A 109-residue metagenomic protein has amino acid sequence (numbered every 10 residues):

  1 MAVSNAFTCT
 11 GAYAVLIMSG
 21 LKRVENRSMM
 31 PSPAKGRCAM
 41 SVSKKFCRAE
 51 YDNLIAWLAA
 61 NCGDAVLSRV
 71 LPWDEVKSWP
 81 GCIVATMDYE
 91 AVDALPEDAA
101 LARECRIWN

Functional and structural regions predicted by a protein language model:
M1-N109: Structured alpha/beta reader/binder surfaces that contact nucleic acids or chromatin modification marks
